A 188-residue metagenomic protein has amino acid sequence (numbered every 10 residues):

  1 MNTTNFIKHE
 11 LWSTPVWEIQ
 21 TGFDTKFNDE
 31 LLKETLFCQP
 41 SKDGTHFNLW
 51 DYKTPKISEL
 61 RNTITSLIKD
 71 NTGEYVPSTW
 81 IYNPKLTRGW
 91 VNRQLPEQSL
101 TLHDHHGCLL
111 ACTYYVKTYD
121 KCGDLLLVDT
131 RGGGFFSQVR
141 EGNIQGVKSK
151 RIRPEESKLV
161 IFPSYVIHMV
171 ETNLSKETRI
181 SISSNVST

Functional and structural regions predicted by a protein language model:
M1-N2, V170, S183-T188: Short amphipathic alpha-helical segments
M1-Y82, W90-N92, S99, D124: Non-heme Fe(II)/2-oxoglutarate
P15-W17, T178-I182: Short beta-strand micro-motifs in enzyme catalytic cores
Y82-N83, L174-K176: A short beta-turn/loop motif at secondary-structure boundaries
V91-I161, M169-E171, T178, T188: Catalytic core of non-heme Fe(II) oxygenases with the double-stranded beta-helix
